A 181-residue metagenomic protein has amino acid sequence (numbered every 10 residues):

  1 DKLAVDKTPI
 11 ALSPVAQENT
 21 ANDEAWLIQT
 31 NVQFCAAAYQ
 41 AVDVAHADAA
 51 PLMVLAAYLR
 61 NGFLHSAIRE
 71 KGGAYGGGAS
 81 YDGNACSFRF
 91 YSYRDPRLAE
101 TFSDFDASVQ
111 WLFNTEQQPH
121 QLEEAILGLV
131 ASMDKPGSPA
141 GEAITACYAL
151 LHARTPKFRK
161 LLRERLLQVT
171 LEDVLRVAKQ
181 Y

Functional and structural regions predicted by a protein language model:
D1, A178-Y181: Short, intrinsically disordered, charge-balanced linker/junction segments flanking boundaries in proteins
D1, V32-V54, L64-L171: M16 family metallopeptidases and their MPP-like homologs
D1-Q33, D43: An aromatic/glycine/proline-enriched structural segment found at the starts of mature extracellular/organellar domains
W26-Q29, S80-Y81, Y181: Replace "in large, NTP-powered and nucleic-acid-processing enzymes" with "in large, NTP-powered factors and other
N61: ATP/adenylate-binding site constellation spanning eukaryotic-like Ser/Thr protein kinases, ABC-transporter
